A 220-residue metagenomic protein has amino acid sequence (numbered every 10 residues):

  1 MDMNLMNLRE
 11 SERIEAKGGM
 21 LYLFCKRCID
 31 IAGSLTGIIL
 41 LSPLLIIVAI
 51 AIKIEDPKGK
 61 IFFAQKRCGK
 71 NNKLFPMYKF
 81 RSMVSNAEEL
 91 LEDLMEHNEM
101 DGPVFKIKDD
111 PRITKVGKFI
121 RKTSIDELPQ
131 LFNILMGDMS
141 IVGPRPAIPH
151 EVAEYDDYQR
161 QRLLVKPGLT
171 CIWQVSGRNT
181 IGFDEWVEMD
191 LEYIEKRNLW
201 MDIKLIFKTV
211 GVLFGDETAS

Functional and structural regions predicted by a protein language model:
M1-C25: Flexible, Lys/Arg-rich cytosolic regulatory linkers and terminal tails that connect or flank
D2-M6, F62-P111, T170-E188: Short, glycine-rich, amphipathic interfacial segments at transmembrane boundaries or analogous
R13-L21, K108, Y158-S220: C-terminal terminal-structure detector
K17-A87, L199, K204-S220: A hydrophobic, helix-centered structural microdomain
D30, D126-N133, D190, D202: Acidic active-site catalytic centers that drive phospho-/nucleotidyl reactions and related ester hydrolyses
A32, I113-V116, E188: Residue-level signal for cytosolic alpha-helical hairpin/rod architecture
I50, A64, R112-K115, Q130-L131 (+3 more regions): Residue-level recognition of specific faces of alpha-helices
M100-V165, I206-T209, L213: A short, structured surface patch at a secondary-structure boundary
